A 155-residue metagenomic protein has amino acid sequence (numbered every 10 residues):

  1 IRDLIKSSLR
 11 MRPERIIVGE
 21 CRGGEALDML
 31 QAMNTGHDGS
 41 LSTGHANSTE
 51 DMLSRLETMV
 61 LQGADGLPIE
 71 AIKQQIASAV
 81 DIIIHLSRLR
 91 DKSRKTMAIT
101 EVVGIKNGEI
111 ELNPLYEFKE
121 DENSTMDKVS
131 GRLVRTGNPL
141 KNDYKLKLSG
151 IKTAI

Functional and structural regions predicted by a protein language model:
I1-S7: Nucleotide-state-sensitive switch-loop elements of NTP-binding domains
D3, D28, K141: Short Gly/charged-rich anion-binding patches and loops
S8-N107: Conserved P-loop NTPase nucleotide-binding/switch module
K92-I155: NTP-binding/hydrolysis catalytic cores, primarily Walker-type P-loop NTPases
